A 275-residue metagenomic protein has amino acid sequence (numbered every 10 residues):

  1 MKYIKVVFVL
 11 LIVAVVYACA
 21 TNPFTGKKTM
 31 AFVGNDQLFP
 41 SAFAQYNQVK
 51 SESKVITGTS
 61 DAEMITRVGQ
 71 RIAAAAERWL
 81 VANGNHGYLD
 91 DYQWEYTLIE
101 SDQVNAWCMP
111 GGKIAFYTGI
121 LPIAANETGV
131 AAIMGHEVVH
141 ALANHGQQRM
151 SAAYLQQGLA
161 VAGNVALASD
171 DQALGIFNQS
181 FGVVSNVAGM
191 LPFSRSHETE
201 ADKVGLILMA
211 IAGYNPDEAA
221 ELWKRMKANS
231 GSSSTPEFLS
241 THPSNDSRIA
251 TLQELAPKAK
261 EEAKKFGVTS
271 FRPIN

Functional and structural regions predicted by a protein language model:
K2-F8, Y17-N275: A Zn2+-metalloprotease active-site environment signal
